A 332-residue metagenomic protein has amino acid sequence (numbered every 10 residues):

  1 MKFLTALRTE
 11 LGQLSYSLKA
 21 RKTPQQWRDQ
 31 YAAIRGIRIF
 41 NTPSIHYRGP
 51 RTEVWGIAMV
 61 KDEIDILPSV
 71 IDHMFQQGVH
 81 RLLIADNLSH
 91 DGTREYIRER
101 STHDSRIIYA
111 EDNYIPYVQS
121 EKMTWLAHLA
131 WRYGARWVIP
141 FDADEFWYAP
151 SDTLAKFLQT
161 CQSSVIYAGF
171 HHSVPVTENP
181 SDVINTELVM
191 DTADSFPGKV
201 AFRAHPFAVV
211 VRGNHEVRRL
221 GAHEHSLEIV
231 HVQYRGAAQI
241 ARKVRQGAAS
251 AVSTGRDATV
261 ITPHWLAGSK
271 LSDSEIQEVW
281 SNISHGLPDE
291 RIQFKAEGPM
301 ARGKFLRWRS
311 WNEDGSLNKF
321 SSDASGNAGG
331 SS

Functional and structural regions predicted by a protein language model:
K2-D72: N-proximal low-complexity "stem/linker" segments adjacent to membrane-targeting elements
K2-Q30, E121-K122, A149-S332: Catalytic-site signature of metal-activated, phosphate-bearing donor transferases, centered on the GT-A/GT-A-like
P68-D72, R94, R98, Y148-T160: Short alpha-helix within the catalytic core of nucleotide-sugar-dependent glycosyltransferases
D72-R81: Short, acidic, metal-binding catalytic loop of nucleotide-sugar glycosyltransferases
H80, R136, S164: Short acidic/polar active-site loop segments enriched in Thr and Asp
H80-D91, E111-D112: Short beta-strand/loop segment that forms part of the nucleotide-sugar
R94-P140: Active-site-proximal specificity loops/subdomain of glycosyltransferases
D142-W147: The conserved acidic donor/metal-binding loop of glycosyltransferases
